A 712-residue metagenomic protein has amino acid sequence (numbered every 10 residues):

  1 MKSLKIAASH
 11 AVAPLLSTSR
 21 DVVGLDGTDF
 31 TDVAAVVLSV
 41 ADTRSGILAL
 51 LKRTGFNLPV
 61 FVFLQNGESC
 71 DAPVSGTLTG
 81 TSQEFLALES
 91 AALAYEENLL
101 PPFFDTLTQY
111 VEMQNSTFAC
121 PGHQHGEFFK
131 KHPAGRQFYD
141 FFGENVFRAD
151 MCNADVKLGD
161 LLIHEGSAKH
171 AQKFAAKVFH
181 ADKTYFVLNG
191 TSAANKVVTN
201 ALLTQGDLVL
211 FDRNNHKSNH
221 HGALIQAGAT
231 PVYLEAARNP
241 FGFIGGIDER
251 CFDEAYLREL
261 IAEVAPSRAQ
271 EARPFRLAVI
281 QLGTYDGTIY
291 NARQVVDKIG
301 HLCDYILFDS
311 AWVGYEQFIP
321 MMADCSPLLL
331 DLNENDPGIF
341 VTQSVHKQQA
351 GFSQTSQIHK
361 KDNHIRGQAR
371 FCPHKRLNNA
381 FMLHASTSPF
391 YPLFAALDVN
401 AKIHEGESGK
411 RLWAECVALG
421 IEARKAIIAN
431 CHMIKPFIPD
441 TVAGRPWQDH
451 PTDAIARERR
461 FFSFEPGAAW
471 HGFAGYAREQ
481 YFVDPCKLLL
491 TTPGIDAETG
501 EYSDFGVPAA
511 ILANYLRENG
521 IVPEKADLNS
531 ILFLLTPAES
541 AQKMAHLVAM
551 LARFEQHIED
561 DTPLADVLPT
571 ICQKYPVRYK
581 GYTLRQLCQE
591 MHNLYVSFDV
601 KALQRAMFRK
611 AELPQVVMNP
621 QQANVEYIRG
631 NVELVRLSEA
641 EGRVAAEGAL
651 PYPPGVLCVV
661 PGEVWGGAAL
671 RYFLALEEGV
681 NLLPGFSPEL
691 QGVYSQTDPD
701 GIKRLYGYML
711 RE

Functional and structural regions predicted by a protein language model:
M1-L4, A11-K157, E165, K169 (+2 more regions): Non-catalytic terminal extensions of PLP-dependent enzymes
S3-I6, T184, V209, A278: Conserved hydrophobic helix-helix packing surfaces used for dimerization/oligomerization
V23-L25, S39-A41, S45-N57, K177 (+2 more regions): Conserved PLP-enzyme active-site core in the AAT-like
V62, T79, F186, Y233-E235 (+1 more regions): Structural signal for conserved beta-strand scaffold positions within catalytic alpha/beta enzyme cores
A134-Q226, V232: Long, structured ligand/cofactor-binding scaffold of large enzymes
T184-Y185, T342, G520-E524: A short linear hydrophobic-aromatic micro-motif
Y185, A278-Q281, I531-T536: Short glycine-rich or small-residue beta-strand-to-loop segments that form or flank ligand, phosphate, metal/Fe-S
G190-A193, R238-F241, S530-L532, V567-L568: Short amphipathic alpha-helical segments embedded in low-complexity Lys/Glu-rich regions
